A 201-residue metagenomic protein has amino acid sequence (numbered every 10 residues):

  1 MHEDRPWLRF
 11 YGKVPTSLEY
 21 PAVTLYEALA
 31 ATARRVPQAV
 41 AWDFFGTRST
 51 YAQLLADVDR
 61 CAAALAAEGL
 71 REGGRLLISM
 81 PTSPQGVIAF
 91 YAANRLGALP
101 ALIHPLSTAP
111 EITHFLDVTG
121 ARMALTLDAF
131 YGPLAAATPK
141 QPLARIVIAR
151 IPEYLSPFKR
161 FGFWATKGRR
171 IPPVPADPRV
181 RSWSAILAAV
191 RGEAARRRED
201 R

Functional and structural regions predicted by a protein language model:
H2-E19: Short, charged, surface-exposed hinge/linker loops at domain edges that act as mobile lids or interdomain connectors
V14-V23, F163-R201: Flexible, low-complexity linker/hinge segments
E19-P21, A30, Q38-R71, L77-S83 (+3 more regions): Conserved AMP-binding/adenylate-forming core of the ANL superfamily
E27-L29, A62-L65, P110-T113, Y131-A136 (+1 more regions): A generic local structural motif
A33-Q38, W164: A short, compositionally biased
A41, G73-G74, A101, A124: A local structural micro-motif
E68, R95-A185: Structural core segment of the AMP-binding/adenylate-forming
